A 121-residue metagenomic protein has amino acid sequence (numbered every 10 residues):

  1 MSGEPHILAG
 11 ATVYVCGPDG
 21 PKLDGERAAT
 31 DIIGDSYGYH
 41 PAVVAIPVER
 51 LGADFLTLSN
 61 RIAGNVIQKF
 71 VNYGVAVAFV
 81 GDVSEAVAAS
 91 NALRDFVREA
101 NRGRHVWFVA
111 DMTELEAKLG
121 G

Functional and structural regions predicted by a protein language model:
S2-G121: Amphipathic, Lys/Arg-enriched alpha-helical "gate/interface" segment within cytosolic domains that mediates
